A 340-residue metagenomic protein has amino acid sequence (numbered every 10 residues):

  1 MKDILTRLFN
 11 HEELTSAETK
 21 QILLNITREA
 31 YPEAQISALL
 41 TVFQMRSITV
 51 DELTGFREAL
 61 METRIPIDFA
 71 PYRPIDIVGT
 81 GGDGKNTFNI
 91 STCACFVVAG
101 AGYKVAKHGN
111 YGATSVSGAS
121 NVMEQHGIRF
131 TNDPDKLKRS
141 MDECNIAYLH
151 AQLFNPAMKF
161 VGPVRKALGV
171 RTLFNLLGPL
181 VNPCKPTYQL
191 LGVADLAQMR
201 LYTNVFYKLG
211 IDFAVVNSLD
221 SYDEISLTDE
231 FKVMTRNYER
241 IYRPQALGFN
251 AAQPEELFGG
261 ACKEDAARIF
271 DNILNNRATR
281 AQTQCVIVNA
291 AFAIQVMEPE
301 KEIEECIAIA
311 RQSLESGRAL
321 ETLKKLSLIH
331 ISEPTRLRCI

Functional and structural regions predicted by a protein language model:
L8-T54, M61-F69, C285: N-terminal glycine-rich anion-binding loops that anchor highly charged ligand groups
L24-Y31, I36-M45, N182-L190, L219-S221 (+1 more regions): Glycine-rich phosphate/diphosphate-binding loops and the adjacent beta-loop-alpha structural elements that coordinate
L40, F88-C144: A glycine-rich phosphate/pyrophosphate-binding beta-strand-loop-alpha-helix module
S47-G109: Active-site cofactor/substrate anionic-group-binding motifs, chiefly glycine- and Lys/Arg-rich phosphate-binding loops
K136-G192: Phosphate/diphosphate-binding glycine-rich loops and adjacent basic-rich segments that engage nucleotide
Y188-E230: Glycine-rich ThDP/TPP pyrophosphate-binding loop and its adjacent helix/strand module within ThDP-dependent enzymes
I329-I340: Single conserved hydrophobic/aromatic residue that forms the stacking wall/gate of nucleotide- or nucleobase-binding
